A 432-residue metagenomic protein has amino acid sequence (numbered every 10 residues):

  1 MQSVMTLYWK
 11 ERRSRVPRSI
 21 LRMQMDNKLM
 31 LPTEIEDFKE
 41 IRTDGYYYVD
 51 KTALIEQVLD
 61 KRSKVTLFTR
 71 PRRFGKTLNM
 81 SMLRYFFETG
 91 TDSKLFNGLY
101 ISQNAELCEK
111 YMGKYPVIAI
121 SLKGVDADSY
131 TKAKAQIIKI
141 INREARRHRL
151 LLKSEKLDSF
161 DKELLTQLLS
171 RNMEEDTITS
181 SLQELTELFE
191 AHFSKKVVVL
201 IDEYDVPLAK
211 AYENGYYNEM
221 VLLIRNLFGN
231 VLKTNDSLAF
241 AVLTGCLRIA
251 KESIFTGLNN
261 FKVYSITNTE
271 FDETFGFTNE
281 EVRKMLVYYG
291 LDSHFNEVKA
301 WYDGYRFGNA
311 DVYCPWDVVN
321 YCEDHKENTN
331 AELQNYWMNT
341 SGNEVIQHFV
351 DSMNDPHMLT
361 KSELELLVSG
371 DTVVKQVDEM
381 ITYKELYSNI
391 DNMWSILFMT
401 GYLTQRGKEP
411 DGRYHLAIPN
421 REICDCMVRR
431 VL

Functional and structural regions predicted by a protein language model:
V4-L432: Phosphate-binding site recognition
